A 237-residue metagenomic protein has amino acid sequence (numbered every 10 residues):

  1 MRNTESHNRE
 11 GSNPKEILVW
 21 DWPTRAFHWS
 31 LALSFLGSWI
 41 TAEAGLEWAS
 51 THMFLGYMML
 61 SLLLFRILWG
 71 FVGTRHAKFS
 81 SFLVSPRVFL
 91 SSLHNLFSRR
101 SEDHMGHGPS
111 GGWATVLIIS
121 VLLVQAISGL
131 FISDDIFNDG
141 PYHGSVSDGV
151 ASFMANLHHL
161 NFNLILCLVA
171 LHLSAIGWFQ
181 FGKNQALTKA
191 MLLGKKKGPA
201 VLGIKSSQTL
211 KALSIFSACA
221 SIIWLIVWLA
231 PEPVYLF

Functional and structural regions predicted by a protein language model:
M1-F237: Membrane-embedded alpha-helical bundles that constitute the cytochrome b-like, heme-associated redox core of multi-pass
